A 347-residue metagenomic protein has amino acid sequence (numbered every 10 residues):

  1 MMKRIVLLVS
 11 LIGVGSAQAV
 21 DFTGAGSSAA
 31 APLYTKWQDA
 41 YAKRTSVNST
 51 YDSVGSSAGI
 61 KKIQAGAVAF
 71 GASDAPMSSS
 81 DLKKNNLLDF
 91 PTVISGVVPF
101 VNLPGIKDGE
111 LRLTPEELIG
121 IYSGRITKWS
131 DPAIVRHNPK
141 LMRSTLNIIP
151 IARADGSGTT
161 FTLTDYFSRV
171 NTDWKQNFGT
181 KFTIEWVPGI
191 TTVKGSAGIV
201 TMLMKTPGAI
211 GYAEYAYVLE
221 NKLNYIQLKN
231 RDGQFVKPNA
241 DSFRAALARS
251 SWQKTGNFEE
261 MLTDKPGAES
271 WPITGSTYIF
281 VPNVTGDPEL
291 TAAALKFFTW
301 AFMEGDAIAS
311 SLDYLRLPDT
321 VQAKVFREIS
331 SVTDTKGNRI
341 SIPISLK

Functional and structural regions predicted by a protein language model:
M1-M2, A17: Intrinsic low-complexity, intrinsically disordered segments enriched in polar/basic residues
M2-L8: Sec-dependent signal peptide recognition, specifically the positively charged N-region followed immediately by
V9-S10, S80: A ubiquitous, low-specificity "background" feature that marks scattered single residues across proteins without
S10-Q18: Hydrophobic h-region of N-terminal signal peptides that target proteins for export in Gram-negative bacteria
A19-K347: Flexible loop/hinge segments at secondary-structure junctions
